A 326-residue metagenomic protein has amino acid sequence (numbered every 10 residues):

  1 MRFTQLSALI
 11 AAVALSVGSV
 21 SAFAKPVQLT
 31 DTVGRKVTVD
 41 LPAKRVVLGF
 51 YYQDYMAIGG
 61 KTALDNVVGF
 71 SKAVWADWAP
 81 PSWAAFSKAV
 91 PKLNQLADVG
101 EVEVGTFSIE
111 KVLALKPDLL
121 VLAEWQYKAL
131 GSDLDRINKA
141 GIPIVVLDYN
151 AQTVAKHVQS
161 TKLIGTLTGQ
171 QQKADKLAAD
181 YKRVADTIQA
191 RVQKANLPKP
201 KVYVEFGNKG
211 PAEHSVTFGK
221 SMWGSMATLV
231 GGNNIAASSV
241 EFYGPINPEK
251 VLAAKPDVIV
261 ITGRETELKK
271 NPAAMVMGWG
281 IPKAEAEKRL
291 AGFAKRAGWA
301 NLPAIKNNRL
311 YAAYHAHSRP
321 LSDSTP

Functional and structural regions predicted by a protein language model:
M1-F23: Gram-negative bacterial Sec-dependent N-terminal signal peptides
S21-I58, Q172-V204, A313: Bacterial Sec-exported substrate-binding components of ABC uptake systems
T32-G34, L96-S108, S239-P248: Short helix-initiation/N-cap motifs at beta->coil->alpha
G49, D54-K111, L119, E124-W125 (+1 more regions): A short, structured surface patch at a secondary-structure boundary
W75-P81, Q126-S132, L147-S160, N196-S225: Extracytoplasmic ligand-binding site segments that recognize negatively charged/polar headgroups
G100, Q152-T168, A179, A190 (+2 more regions): Structured C-terminal subdomain patch of bacterial secreted/periplasmic proteins
E101-V104, S108-W125, I142, P248-R264: Proline-aspartate-enriched helix->loop->beta-strand connector
S215-F242: Alpha-helical, coiled-coil/dimerization segments enriched in small aliphatic residues
